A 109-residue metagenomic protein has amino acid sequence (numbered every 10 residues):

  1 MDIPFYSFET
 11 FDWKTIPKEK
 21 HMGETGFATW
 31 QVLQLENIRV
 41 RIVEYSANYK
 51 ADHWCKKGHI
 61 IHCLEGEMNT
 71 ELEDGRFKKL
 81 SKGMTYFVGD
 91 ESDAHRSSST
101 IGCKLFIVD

Functional and structural regions predicted by a protein language model:
M1-R41: A short, N-terminal "cap"/entry segment at the start of jelly-roll beta-barrel domains of the cupin/DSBH fold
E36-C55, G89-S92: Conserved short histidine dyad/triad with adjacent acidic residue
K50, E67-E71, T85: Short beta-strand segments in beta-sandwich/barrel cores
K50-C55, L72, S97-S98: Short histidine-centered beta-strand/loop micro-motifs that create catalytic or ligand/metal-coordination sites
W54-T70: Short, conserved beta-strand element in jelly-roll/cupin
D74-E91: Short acidic-glycine-tyrosine-enriched beta hairpin
D90-D109: Ligand-binding loop in jelly-roll beta-barrel domains
